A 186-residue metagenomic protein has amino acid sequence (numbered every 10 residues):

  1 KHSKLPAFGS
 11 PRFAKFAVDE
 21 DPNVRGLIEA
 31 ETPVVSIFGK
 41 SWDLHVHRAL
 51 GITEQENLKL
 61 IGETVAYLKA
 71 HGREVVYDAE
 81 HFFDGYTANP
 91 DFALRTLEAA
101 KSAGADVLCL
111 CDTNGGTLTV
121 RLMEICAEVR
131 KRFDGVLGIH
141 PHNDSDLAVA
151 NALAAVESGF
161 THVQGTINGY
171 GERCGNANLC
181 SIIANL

Functional and structural regions predicted by a protein language model:
K1-A17: N-terminal capping/small domains of soluble enzymes
L5-A7, L68, L186: Generic structural hydrophobic/aromatic packing signal, biased to beta-strands
F8, D78-E80, C111-T113, H140-H142 (+2 more regions): Structural motif
F13-L137, A152-F160: Alpha/beta enzyme core
G39-S41, S158-G175: Glycine-rich phosphate-binding active-site loops on the catalytic face of alpha/beta enzymes
T119-L122, V149, N176-C180: Short alpha-helical patches at coil-to-helix transitions and adjacent helical residues in well-structured domains
D144-A150: Short glycine/serine/threonine-rich phosphate/pyrophosphate-binding segments that cradle anionic phosphate groups
Y170-L186: C-terminal helical cap(s) of enzyme catalytic domains, especially alpha/beta-barrels
